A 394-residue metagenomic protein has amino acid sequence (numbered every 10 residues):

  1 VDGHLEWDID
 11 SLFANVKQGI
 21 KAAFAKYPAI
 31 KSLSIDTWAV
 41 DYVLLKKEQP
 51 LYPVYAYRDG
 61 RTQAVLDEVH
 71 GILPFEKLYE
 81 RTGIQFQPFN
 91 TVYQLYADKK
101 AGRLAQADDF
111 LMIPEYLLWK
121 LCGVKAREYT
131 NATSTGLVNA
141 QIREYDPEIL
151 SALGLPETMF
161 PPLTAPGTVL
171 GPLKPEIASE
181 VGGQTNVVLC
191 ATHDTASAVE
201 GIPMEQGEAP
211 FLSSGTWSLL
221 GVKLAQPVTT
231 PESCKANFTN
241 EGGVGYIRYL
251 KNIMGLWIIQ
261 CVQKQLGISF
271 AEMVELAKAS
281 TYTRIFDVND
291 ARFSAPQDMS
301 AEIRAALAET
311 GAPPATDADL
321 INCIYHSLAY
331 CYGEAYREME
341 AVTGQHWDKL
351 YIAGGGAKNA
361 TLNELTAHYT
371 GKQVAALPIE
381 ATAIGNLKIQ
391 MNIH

Functional and structural regions predicted by a protein language model:
V1-P53, E80, A178-V187, T370-K372: N-terminal glycine/serine-rich phosphate-binding loop of ATP-dependent small-molecule kinases, especially carbohydrate
K21, A25-Y57, T82-F89, L118-N139 (+1 more regions): Short beta-strand-loop/turn "lid" adjacent to the catalytic site in phosphate-handling enzymes
A29-T37, D109, P162, V342-G355: Short glycine-rich phosphate-binding loop at a beta-alpha junction
Q63, H70-T82, Y93-M112, L118-V124 (+6 more regions): Active-site core segments that coordinate phosphate-bearing ligands/cofactors across diverse enzyme families
P147-T168, L387: A conserved helix-loop-beta module that forms one wall/lid of the active-site cleft in ATP-utilizing catalytic domains
I384: A domain-level signal for the structural core that forms small-molecule/cofactor-binding pockets and catalytic centers
